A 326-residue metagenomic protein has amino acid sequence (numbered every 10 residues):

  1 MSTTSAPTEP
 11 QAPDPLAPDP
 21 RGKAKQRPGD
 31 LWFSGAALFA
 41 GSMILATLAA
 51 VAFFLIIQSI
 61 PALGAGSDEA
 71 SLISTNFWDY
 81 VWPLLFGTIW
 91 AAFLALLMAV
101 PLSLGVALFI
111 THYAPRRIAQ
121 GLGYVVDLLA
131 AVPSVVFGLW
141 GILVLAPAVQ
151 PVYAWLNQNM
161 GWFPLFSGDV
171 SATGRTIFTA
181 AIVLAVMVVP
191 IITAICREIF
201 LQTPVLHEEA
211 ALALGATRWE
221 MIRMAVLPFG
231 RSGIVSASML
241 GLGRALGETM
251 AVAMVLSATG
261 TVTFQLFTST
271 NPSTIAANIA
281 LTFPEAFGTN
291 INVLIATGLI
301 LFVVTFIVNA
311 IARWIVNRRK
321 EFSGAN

Functional and structural regions predicted by a protein language model:
M1-A40, E69, A312-N326: Transmembrane alpha-helical segments of polytopic membrane transport and secretion proteins
P18-A36, L55-A95, P115-R116, V170 (+1 more regions): Periplasmic/extracellular loop-to-transmembrane helix junction in inner-membrane transport proteins
A65-W82, F137-V186, S257, L266-F267: Membrane-interfacial helix termini and adjacent extracytoplasmic/periplasmic loops of multi-pass transporters
F86, W90-M98, L102, V106 (+3 more regions): Hydrophobic alpha-helical transmembrane segments of multipass integral membrane proteins, especially permease/channel
A95-V126, A312-E321: Transmembrane-helix boundary motif in ABC transporter permease subunits
L128, V132, V136, I192-I199 (+3 more regions): Transmembrane alpha-helices
R197-L201, V205, L212, L281-N326: C-terminal transmembrane helix and the adjacent membrane-cytosol boundary/short C-terminal tail of inner/organellar
R244-G288: Glycine-rich helix-loop "coupling/hinge" segments at transmembrane-helix boundaries in multipass transporters
